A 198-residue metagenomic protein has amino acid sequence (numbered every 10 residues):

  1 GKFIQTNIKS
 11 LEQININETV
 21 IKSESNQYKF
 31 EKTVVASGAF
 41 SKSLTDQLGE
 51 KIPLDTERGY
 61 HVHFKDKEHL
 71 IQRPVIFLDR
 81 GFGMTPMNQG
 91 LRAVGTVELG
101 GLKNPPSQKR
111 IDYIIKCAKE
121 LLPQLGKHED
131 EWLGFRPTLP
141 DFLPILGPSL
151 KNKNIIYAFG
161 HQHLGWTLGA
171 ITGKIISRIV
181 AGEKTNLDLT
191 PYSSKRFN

Functional and structural regions predicted by a protein language model:
G1-K2, D55, I111, R136 (+2 more regions): Residues that recognize and position ribonucleotide moieties
G1-S10: A conserved beta-strand/loop element that lines the FAD pocket in flavoprotein oxidoreductases
I4, V34, I156-A158: Hydrophobic/aromatic beta-strand patches that form the interior of the parallel beta-sheet core in alpha/beta enzyme
I8, H128-D130, L189-S194: Beta-strand segments within the central parallel beta-sheet cores of soluble alpha/beta enzyme folds
S10-Q13, N17-E18, Q27-Y28, K32-N154: Active-site substrate-recognition segment that forms the wall of the catalytic cavity or substrate channel
I145, L150-N198: C-terminal lid/capping helical subdomain adjacent to the catalytic/cofactor pocket in oxidative enzymes
